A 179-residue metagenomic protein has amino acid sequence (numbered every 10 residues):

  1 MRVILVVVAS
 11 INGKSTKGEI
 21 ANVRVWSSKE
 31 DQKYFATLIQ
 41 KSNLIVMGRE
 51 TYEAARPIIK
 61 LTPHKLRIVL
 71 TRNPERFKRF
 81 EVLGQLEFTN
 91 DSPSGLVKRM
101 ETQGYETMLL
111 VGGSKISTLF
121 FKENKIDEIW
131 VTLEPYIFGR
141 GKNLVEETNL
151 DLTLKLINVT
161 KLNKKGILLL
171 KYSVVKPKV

Functional and structural regions predicted by a protein language model:
M1-V179: Enzymes that bind and transform nitrogen-containing heteroaromatic metabolites
